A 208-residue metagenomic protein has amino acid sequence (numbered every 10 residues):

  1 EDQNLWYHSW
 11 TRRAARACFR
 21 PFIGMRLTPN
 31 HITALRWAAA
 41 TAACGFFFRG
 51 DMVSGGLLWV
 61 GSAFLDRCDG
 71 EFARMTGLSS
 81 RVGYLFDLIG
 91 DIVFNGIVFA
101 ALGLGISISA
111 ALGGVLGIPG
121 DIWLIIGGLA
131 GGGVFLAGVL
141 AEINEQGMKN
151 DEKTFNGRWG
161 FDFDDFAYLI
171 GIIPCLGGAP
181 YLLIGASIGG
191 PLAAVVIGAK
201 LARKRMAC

Functional and structural regions predicted by a protein language model:
E1-F19, L88-C208: A feature for the membrane-embedded catalytic helix bundles of lipid/isoprenoid biosynthetic enzymes
F19-L27, V82-G83: Membrane interfacial helix-start motif at the N-side
P21, A38-G45, L169-I172: Alpha-helical transmembrane segments of multipass membrane proteins
G24, R74-M75, L104-I108: Transmembrane helix-loop junction
P29-V82: Membrane-embedded alpha-helical segments that form the functional core of polytopic membrane enzymes, especially those
R81-I89: Membrane-interface alpha-helices at helix entry/exit sites of multi-pass transporters
